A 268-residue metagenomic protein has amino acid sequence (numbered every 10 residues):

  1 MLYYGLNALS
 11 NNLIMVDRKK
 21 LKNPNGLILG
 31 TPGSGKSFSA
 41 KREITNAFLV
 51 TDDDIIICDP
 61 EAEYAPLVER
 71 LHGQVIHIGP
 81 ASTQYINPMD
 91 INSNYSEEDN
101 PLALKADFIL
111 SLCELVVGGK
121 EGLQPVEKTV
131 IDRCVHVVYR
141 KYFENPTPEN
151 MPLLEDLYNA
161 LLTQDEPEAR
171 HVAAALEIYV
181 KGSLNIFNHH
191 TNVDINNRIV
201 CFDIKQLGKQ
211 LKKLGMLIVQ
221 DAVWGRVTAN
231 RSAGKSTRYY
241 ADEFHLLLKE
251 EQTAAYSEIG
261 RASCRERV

Functional and structural regions predicted by a protein language model:
M1-I14, K19, A62-Q74, P80-S82 (+1 more regions): P-loop NTPase motor domains
M1-T45: Active-site-adjacent "gating/activation" loops or surface patches in catalytic cores
N23-P24, T51-D53, K235-S236: Short coil/turn connectors at secondary-structure junctions
G26-L27, I56, C201: Short hydrophobic/aromatic beta-strand immediately N-terminal to the Walker A/P-loop
G30, E243, E266: The Walker A (P-loop) glycine that initiates the GxxxxGKT/S ATP-binding motif of P-loop NTPases
N46-I56: Post-Walker A helix-loop "phosphate-sensing" segment adjacent to the P-loop in P-loop NTPases
A262-V268: Conserved small/polar residues in nucleotide/adenosyl-binding loops
